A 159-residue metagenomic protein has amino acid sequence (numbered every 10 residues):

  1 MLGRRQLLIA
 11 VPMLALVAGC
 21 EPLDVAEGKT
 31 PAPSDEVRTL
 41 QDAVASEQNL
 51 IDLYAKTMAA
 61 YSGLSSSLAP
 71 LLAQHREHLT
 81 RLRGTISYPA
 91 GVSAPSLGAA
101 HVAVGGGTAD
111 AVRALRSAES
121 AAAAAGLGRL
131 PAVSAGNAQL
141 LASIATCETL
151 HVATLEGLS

Functional and structural regions predicted by a protein language model:
M1-S159: All-alpha RGS (Regulator of G-protein Signaling) helical domain and cognate RGS-like helical scaffolds
